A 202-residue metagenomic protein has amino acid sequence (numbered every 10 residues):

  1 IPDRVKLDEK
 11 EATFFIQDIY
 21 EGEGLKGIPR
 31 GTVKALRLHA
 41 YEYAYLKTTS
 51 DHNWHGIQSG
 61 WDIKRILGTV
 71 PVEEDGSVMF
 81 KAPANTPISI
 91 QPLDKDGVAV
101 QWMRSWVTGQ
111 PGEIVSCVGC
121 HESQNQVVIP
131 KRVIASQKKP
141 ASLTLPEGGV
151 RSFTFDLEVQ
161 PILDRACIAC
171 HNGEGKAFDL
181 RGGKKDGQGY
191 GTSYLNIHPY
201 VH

Functional and structural regions predicted by a protein language model:
I1-A12: Catalytic cores of secreted or luminal carbohydrate-active enzymes
D3-R4, G24, T32: Non-globular targeting/processing and membrane-anchoring segments
L7-E9, P29-G31, I63-R65, P83: Short, surface-exposed loop/turn motifs at beta-strand boundaries within globular domains
F15-G27, I168: Short amphipathic, basic-aromatic surface patches that mediate peripheral association with negatively charged
E21, D75-S77: Short beta-turn/strand-loop junction motif enriched in small, turn-promoting residues
G27-A35, N85, G173-G175: Short coil-to-beta strand junction motifs in C2/discoidin
P29-Q58: Extended low-complexity, serine/threonine- and proline-enriched intrinsically disordered segments
H52-W54, G60-E74, K81-G119, Q124-H202: Solvent-exposed helix-loop boundary motif
